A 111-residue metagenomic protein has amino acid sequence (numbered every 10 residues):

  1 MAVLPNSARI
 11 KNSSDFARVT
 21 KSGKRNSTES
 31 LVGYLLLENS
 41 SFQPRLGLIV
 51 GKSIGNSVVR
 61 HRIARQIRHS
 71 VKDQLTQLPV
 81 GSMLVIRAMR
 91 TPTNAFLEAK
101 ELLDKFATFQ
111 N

Functional and structural regions predicted by a protein language model:
M1-N111: Positively charged, solvent-exposed patches that mediate nucleic-acid binding
